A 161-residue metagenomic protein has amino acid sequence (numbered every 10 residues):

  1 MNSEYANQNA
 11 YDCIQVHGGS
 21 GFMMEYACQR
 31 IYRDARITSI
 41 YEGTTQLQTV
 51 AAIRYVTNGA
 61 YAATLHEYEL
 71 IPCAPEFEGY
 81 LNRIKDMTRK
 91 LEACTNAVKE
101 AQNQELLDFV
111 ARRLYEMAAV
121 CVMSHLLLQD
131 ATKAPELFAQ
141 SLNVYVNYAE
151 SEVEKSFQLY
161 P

Functional and structural regions predicted by a protein language model:
M1-P161: Flavin-dependent oxidoreductase catalytic core characteristic of acyl-CoA dehydrogenase/oxidase-like enzymes
